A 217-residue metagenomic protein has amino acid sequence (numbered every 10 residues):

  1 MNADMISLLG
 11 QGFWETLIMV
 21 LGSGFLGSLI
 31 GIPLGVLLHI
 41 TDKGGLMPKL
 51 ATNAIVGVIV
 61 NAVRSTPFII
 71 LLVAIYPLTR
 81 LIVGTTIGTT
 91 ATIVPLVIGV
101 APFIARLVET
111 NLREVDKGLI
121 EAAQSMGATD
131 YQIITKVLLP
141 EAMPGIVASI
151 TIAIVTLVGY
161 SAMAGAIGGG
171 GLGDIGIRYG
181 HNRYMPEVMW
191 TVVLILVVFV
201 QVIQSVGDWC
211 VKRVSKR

Functional and structural regions predicted by a protein language model:
M1-S7, I167: Short membrane-interfacial helix/loop motifs at transmembrane-helix boundaries
L8-R113, A148-L157, I195-I203: Membrane-water interface segments at the C-terminal ends of transmembrane alpha-helices in multi-pass inner-membrane
L37-K43, S125, M189-R217: C-terminal transmembrane helix and the adjacent membrane-cytosol boundary/short C-terminal tail of inner/organellar
V63, R80, A123-S125, I152-V155 (+3 more regions): Helix-capping/transition residues at the boundaries of transmembrane alpha-helices and the short helical linkers
I87-T89, D130, P186: Alpha-helix N-cap/start motif
L112-A142, N182: Short helix-to-coil transition segments within interhelical loops that connect adjacent transmembrane helices
D130-Y160: Transmembrane alpha-helices
Y160-W190, L194-I195, S215: Glycine-rich helix-loop "coupling/hinge" segments at transmembrane-helix boundaries in multipass transporters
